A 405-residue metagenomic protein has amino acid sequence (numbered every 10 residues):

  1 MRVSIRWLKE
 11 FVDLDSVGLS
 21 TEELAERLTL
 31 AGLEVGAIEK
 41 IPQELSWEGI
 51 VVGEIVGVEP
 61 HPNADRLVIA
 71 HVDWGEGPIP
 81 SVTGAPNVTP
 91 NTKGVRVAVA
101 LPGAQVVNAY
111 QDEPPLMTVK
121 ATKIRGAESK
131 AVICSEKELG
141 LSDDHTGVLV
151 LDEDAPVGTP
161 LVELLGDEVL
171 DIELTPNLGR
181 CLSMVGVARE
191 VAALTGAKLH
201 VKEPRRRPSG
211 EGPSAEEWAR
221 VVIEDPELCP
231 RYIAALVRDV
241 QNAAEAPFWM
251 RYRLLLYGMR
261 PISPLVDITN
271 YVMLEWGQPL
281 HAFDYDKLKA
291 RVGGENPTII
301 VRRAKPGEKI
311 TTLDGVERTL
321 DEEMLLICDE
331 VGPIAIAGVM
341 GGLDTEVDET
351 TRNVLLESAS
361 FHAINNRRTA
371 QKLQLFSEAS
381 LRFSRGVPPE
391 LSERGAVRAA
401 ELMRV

Functional and structural regions predicted by a protein language model:
M1-G212, L355, Q371-Q374, E378 (+4 more regions): Phosphate-backbone binding interfaces of nucleic-acid-interacting proteins
S4-I5, F11-V12, E26-R27, P42-Q43 (+3 more regions): Glycine/proline-enriched, intrinsically flexible loops and inter-domain linkers
P42, A85-T89, K120-I124, G158-E163 (+9 more regions): A generic local secondary-structure boundary/capping motif
V51-V82, R251-Y252, L256, T269-D344: Conserved mixed alpha/beta core segments that line enzyme active sites in large multi-domain catalysts
R66, N91, V107-Y110, L141-D144 (+10 more regions): Short helix/loop capping segments that flank catalytic or ligand/cofactor-binding pockets
P78, K93-V95, E128-K130, L165-V169 (+7 more regions): Short coil/turn connectors at secondary-structure junctions
K137, D144-T146, D152-E153, A243-A244 (+1 more regions): Conserved catalytic alpha/beta cores of large enzymes that bind or transform nucleotide phosphates and polynucleotides
P156-T175, E216-L256, A363-F383: Residues forming anionic-ligand binding surfaces in small-molecule and nucleic-acid pockets of primarily soluble enzymes
